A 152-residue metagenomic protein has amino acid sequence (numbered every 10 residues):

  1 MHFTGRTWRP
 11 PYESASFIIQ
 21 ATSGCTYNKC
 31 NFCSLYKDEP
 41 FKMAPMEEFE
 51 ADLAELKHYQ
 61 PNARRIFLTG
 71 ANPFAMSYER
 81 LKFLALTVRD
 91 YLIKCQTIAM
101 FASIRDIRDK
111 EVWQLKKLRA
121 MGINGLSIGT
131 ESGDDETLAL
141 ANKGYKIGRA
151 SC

Functional and structural regions predicted by a protein language model:
T4-E48: Canonical Radical SAM [4Fe-4S] cluster-binding loop centered on the CxxxCxxC motif and its immediate flanking residues
A44-P61: Short microdomains enriched in Cys/His and/or Lys/Arg
K57-I147: Conserved SAM/AdoMet-binding glycine-rich loop
A150-C152: Conserved small/polar residues in nucleotide/adenosyl-binding loops
